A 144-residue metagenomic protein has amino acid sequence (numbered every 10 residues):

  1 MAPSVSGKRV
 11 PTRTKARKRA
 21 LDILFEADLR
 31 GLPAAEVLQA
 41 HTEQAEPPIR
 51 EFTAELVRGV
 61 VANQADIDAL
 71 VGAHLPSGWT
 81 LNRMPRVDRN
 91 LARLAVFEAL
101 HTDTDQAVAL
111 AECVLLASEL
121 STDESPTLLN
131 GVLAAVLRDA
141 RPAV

Functional and structural regions predicted by a protein language model:
M1-V144: N-terminal interaction/assembly modules
